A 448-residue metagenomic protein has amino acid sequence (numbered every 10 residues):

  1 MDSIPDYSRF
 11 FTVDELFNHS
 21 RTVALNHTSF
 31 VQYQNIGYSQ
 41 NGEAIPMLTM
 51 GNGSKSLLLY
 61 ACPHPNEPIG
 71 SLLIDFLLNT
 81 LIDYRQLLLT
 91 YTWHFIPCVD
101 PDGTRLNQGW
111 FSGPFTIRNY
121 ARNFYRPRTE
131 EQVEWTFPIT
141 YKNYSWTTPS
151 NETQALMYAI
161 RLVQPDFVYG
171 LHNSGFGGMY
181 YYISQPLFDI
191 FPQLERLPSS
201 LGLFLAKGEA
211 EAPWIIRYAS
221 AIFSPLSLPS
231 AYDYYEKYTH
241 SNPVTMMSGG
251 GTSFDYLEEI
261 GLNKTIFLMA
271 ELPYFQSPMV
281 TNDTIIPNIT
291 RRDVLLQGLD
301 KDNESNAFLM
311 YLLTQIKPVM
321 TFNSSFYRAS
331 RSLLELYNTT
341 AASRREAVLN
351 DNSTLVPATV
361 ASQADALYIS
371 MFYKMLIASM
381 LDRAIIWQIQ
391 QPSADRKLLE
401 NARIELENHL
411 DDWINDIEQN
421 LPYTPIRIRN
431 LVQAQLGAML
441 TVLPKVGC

Functional and structural regions predicted by a protein language model:
M1-I45: Short glycine- and acidic-rich boundary segments immediately preceding or forming the N-terminal edge of structured
D2-F10, T148, E152, L162 (+1 more regions): C-terminal accessory segments enriched in acidic
S29-V31, L87-W93, T265: A generic structural motif
Y33, M47, F95, V168 (+1 more regions): Conserved beta-strand scaffold positions in the cores of enzyme catalytic domains, especially in NTP/NDP-utilizing
P46-S54: Short beta-strand-to-loop junctions in surface cap/lid or active-site-entrance loops
S54-S56, P68-G70, I82-F191, E195 (+4 more regions): Active-site/substrate-binding loop(s) of hydrolase catalytic cores
L58-P63: Short glycine-rich or small-residue beta-strand-to-loop segments that form or flank ligand, phosphate, metal/Fe-S
H64, D100, S174-G175, E211 (+1 more regions): Catalytic metal-binding/acid-base residues of hydrolase active sites
